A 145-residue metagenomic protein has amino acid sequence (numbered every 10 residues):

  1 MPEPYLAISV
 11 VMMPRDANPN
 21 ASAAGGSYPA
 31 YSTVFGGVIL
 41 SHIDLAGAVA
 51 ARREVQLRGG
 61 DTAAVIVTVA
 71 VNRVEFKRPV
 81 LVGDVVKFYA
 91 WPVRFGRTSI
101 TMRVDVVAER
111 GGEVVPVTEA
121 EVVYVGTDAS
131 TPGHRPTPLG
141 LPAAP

Functional and structural regions predicted by a protein language model:
M1-T68, V125-P145: Hot-dog-fold acyl-thioester-processing enzymes
V10, V69, V74, V104-V106: Preference for bulky hydrophobic residues occupying beta-strand positions in well-ordered beta-sheet regions
L45-R52, Q56-L57, G83-K87, M102-V107: Short amphipathic alpha-helical surface micro-motifs
G60-V82: Small beta-barrel nucleic-acid-binding modules, principally OB-folds
V80-V85, V93-P145: HotDog/MaoC-like acyl-thioester-processing domains
